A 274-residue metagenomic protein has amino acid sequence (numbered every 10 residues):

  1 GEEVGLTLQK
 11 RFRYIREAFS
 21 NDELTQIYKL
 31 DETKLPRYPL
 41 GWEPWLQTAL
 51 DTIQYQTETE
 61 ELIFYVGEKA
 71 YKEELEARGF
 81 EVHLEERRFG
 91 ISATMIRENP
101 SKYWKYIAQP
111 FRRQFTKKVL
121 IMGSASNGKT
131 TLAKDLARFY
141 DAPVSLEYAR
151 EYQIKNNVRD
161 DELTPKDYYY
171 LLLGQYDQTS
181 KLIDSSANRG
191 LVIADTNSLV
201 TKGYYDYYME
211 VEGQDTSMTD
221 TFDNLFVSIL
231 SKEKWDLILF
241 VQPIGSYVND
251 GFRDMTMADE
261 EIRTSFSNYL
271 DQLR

Functional and structural regions predicted by a protein language model:
G1-K117: Nucleotidyltransferase catalytic core that binds NTPs
I121: Hydrophobic anchor at the beta1->P-loop junction of P-loop NTPases
S124: P-loop (Walker A) phosphate-binding loop of NTP-binding proteins
G128: Conserved glycine(s) of the Walker
L132, L136: Hydrophobic positions on the alpha1 helix immediately C-terminal to the Walker A/P-loop
R138-S180: Conserved substrate/cofactor phosphate-moiety recognition/catalytic segment in nucleotide-dependent phosphotransferases
Y169-E233: Glycine-rich phosphate-binding loop used to anchor ATP phosphates in small-molecule kinases, encompassing both
Y208-L273: A glycine- and Lys/Arg-enriched "phosphate-lid" helix/loop adjacent to the NTP-binding pocket of small-molecule kinases
